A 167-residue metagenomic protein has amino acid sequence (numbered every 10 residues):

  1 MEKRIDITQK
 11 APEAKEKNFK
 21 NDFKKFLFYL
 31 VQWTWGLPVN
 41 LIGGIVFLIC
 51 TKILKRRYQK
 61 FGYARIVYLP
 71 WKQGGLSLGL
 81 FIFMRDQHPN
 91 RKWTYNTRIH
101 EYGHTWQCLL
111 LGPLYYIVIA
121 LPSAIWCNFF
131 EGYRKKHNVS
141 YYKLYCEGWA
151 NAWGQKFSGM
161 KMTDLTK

Functional and structural regions predicted by a protein language model:
E2-D22: Short, Lys/Arg-rich, polar N-terminal cytosolic tail immediately upstream of the first transmembrane signal-anchor
K15-Q59, A64-K72, Y116-K167: Metalloprotease/metallohydrolase-associated module, dominated by Zn2+-dependent proteases
Y63, L80-F81: Beta-strand-connecting loop/turn residues
K72-G75, I82-I99, L109: Short pre-active-site segment immediately N-terminal to the catalytic Zn-binding motif
H88, T94-N96, L114-V118, S123: Generic alpha-helix signal with a bias toward terminal, lower-confidence helices and secondary-structure junctions
Y102-I119: Catalytic Zn2+-binding segment of zinc metalloproteases
